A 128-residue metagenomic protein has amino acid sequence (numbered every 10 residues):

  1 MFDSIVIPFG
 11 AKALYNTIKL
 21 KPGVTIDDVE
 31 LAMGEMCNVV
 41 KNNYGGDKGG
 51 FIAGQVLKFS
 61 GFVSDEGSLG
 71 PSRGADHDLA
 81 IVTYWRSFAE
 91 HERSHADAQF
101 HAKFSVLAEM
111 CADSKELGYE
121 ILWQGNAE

Functional and structural regions predicted by a protein language model:
M1-H101, A112-E128: Short S/T/G/P-rich N-terminal loop/turn motif that feeds into the first structured element of a domain
L107-A108: Short, composition-biased linear "edge" segments at structural boundaries
